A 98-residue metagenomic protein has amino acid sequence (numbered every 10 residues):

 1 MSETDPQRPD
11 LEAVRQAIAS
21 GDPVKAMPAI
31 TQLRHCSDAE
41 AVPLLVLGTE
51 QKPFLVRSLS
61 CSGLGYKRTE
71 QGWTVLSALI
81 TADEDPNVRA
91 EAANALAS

Functional and structural regions predicted by a protein language model:
S2-A17, D38-E50, T69-A82: Amphipathic alpha-helical scaffolding segments comprising HEAT/armadillo-like alpha-solenoid repeats
E12, M27-P28, P43, S58 (+2 more regions): Alpha-solenoid HEAT/ARM repeat scaffold
A13-S37: Alpha-helical segment of the N-proximal tetratricopeptide repeat
D22-V24, A39, F54-L55, E70 (+1 more regions): Alpha-helix N-cap/helix-start positions at coil->helix boundaries
K52-W73: Short hydrophobic interaction/assembly module
S77-I80, A92-S98: Short, intrinsically disordered, charge-balanced linker/junction segments flanking boundaries in proteins
